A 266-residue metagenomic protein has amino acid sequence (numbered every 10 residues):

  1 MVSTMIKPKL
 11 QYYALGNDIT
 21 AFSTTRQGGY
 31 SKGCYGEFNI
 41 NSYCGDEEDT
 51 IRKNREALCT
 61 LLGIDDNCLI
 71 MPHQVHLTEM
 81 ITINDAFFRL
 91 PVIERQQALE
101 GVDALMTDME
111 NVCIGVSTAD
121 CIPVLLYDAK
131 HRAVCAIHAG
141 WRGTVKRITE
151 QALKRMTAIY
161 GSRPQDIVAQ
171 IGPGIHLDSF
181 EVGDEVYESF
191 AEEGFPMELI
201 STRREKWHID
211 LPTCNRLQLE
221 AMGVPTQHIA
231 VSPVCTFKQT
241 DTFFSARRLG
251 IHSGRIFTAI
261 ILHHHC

Functional and structural regions predicted by a protein language model:
M1-C266: Active-site microenvironment for binding and transforming phosphate-containing groups
